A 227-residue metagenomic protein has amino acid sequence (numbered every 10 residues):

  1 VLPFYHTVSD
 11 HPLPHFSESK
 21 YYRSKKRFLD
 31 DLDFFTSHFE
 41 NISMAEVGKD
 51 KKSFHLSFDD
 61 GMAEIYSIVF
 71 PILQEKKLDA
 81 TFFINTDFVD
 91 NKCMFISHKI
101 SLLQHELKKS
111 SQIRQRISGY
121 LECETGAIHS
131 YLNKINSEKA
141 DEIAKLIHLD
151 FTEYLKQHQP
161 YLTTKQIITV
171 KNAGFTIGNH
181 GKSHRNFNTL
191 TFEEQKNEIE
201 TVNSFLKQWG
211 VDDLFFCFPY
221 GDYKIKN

Functional and structural regions predicted by a protein language model:
V1-F215, D222-N227: Catalytic alpha-helical scaffold of carbohydrate-active enzymes acting on polysaccharides/glycoconjugates
